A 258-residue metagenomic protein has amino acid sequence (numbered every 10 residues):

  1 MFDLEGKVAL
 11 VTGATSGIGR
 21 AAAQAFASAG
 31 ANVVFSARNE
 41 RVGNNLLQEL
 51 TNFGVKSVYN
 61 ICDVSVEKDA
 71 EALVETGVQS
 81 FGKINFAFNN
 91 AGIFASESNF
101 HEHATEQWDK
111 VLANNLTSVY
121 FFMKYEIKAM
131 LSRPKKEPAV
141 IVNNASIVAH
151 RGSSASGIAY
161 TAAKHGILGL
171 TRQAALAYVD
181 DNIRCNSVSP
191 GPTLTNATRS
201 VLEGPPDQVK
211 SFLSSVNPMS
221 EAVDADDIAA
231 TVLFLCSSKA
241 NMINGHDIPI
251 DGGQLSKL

Functional and structural regions predicted by a protein language model:
V8, T15-S16, N39: Conserved glycine-rich cofactor-binding loop
A29-L46: Conserved glycine-rich Rossmann-like NAD(P)H-binding loop of the short-chain dehydrogenase/reductase
F94-E97, L233, N244-L258: Short C-terminal tail/terminal secondary-structure segment of NAD(P)H-dependent dehydrogenase/reductase domains
S98-F100, A104-L112, L213: Substrate-binding pocket helix/loop in short-chain dehydrogenase/reductase
K136, V142-G166, T171-R172, L176-D180 (+1 more regions): Catalytic loop of short-chain dehydrogenase/reductase
V179, R184, I243-G245: Short, small/polar-rich loop/turn modules that mediate ligand/substrate recognition or access, typified
N217-I228: A conserved structural motif in NAD(P)-dependent oxidoreductases
